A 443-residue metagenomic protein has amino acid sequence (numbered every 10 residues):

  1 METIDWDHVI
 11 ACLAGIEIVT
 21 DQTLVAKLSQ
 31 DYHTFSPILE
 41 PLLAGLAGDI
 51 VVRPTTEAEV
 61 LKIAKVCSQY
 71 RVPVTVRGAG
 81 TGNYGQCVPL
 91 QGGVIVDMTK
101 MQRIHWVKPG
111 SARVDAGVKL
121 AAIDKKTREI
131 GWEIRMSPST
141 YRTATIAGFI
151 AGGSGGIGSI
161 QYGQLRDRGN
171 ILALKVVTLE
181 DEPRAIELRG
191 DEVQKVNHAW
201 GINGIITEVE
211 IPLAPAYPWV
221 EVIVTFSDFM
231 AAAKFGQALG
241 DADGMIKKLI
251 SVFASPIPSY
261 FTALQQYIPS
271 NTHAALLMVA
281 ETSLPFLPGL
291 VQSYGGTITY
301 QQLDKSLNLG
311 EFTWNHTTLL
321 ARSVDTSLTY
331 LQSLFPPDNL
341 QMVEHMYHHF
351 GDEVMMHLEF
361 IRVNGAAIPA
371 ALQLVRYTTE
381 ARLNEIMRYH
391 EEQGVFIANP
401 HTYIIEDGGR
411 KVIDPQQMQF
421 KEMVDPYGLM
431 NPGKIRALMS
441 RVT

Functional and structural regions predicted by a protein language model:
M1-K65, T81-G110, Y260-L264, K305-V324 (+1 more regions): N-terminal flexible segment immediately upstream of the FAD-binding catalytic core in FAD-dependent oxidoreductases
V9, L13, C67, F235-D241 (+3 more regions): Short amphipathic alpha-helices in soluble, non-transmembrane regions that often serve as interface/regulatory elements
I18-Q22, R53-P54, V74-G78, V96-M98 (+10 more regions): General beta-strand structural signal in soluble alpha/beta enzymes
L90-G93, T99, S293-T443: Conserved glycine-rich FAD pyrophosphate-binding loop
H105, G110, L120-A121, K125-G244: FAD-binding subdomain of flavoenzyme oxidoreductases
F226-D228, A242-K248, P256-Y300: A conserved active-site cap/scaffold subdomain adjacent to cofactor or substrate pockets
D228-A231, M278-P285, F335-N339, V375-E380: Helix N-cap motif at beta-to-alpha junctions
